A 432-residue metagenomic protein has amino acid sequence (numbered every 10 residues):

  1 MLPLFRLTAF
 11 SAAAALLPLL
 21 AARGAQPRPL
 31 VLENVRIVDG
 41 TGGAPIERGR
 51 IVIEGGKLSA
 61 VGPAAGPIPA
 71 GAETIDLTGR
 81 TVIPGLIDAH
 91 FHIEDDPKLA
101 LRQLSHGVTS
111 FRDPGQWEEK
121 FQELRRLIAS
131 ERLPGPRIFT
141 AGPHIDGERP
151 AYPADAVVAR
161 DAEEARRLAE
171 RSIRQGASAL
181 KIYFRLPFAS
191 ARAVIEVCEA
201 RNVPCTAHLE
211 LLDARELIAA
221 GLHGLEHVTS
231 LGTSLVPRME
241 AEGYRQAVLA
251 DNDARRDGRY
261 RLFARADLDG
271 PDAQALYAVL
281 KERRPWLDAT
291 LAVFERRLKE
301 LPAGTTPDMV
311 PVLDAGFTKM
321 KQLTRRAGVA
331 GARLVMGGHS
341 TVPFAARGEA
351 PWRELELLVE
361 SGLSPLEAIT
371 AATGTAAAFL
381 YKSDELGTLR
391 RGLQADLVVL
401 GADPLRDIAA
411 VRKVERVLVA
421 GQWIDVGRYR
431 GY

Functional and structural regions predicted by a protein language model:
T8-L19: Bacterial N-terminal signal peptides
A14, A22-P27: Boundary at the C-terminal end of the N-terminal hydrophobic targeting segment
R28, I37, T41-I83: Histidine-rich, glycine-flanked metal-binding segment
L58, I87-H92: Metallo-beta-lactamase
L77-I83, P97-L209, D213-R296, E300-A303: Divalent-metal coordination cores built from histidine and acidic residues
R215-L222, L235-A241, V293-T306, M320 (+3 more regions): Histidine/acidic-residue-rich catalytic or RNA/ligand-binding cores of hydrolases and nuclease-related proteins
P307-D403: His/Asp/Glu-enriched, well-ordered alpha-helical/loop segment that forms or immediately abuts the divalent-metal
R391-Y432: C-terminal cap of metal-dependent C-N hydrolases
